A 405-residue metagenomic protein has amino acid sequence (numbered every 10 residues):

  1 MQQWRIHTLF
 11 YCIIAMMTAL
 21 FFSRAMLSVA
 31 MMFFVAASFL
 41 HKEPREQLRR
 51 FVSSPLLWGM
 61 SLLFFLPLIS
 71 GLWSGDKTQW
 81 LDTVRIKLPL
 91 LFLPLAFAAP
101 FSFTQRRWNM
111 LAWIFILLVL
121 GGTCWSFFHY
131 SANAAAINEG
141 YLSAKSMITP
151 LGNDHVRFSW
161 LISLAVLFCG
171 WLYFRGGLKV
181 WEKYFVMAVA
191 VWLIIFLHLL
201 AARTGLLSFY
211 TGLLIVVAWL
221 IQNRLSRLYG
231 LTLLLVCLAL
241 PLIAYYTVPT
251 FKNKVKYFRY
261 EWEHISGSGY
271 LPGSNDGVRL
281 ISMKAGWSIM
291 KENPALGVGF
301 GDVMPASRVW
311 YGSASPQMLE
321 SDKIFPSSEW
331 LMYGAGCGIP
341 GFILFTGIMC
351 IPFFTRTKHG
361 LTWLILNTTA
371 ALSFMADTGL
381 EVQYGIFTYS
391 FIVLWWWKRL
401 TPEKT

Functional and structural regions predicted by a protein language model:
M1-D82, A99-N109, W113, L172-Y184 (+2 more regions): Transmembrane signal-anchor hairpin modules in multi-pass inner-membrane enzymes, especially those that act on
M16, N109-Y141, G152-N223, Y246-T247 (+2 more regions): Alpha-helical transmembrane segments of multi-pass inner-membrane proteins
F21-V29, T83-I86, P150-A165, T204 (+3 more regions): Membrane-interface micro-motifs in multi-pass membrane enzymes
F33-F39, L213-L214, I348, L364-M375 (+1 more regions): Transmembrane alpha-helices of multi-pass inner-membrane enzymes
F65, L199, L220-Y270, K284-E292 (+1 more regions): A membrane-periplasm/extracellular boundary helix in multi-pass inner-membrane enzymes that assemble envelope glycans
I137-N153, M318-Y333: Active-site-proximal inter-transmembrane loops
A218, S313, A335-A370: Hydrophobic transmembrane alpha-helices and their immediate junctions
G269-K284, S288-E292, L296-C337: Long extracytoplasmic/lumenal interhelical loops at the membrane interface of multi-pass membrane proteins
